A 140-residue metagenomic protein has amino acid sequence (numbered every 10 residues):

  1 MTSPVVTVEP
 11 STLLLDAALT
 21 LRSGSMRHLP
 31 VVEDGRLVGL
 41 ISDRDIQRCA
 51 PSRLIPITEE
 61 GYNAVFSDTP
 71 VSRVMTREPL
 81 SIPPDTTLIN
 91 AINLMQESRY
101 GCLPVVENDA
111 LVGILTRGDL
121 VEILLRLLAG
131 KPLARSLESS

Functional and structural regions predicted by a protein language model:
M1-P4, S42-L80, T87, I92-Q96 (+1 more regions): Tandem CBS (Bateman) regulatory domains
V8-S25, V32-E33, S81-R99, V105-V106 (+1 more regions): The conserved cystathionine-beta-synthase
L21-G24, L29-D45, M95, L103-D119: A glycine-centered beta-loop-beta connector
H28, G35-R36, I57-E60, S67-T69 (+3 more regions): Short, surface-exposed, polar/charged, turn-prone segments marking secondary-structure boundaries
